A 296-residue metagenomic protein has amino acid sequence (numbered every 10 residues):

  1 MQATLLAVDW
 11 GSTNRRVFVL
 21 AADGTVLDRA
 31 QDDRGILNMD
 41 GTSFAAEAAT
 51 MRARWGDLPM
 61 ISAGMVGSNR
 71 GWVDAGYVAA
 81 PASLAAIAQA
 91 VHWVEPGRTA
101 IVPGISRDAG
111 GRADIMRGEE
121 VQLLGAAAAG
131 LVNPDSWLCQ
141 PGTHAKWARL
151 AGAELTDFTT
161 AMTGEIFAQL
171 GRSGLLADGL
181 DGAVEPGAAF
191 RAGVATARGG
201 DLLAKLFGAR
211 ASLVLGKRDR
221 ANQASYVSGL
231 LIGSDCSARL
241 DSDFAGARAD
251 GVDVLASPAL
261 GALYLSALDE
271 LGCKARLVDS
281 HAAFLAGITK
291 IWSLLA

Functional and structural regions predicted by a protein language model:
L5-D9, P59-I61, S136-Q140, D253-V254: Short glycine-aspartate micro-motif
L5-S43: Short glycine-rich, Thr/Ser-proximal phosphate-binding strand/loop in the N-terminal lobe of ATP-dependent enzymes
V8-N14, Q140-H144, T163, A256-A259: A short acidic Gly-Thr/Ser loop motif
R15, L175-A296: ATP-binding/phosphotransfer module of carbohydrate and carboxylate kinases, centering on a glycine-rich
A21-T25, E95, R149-E154: Short acidic-glycine loop/turn motifs at beta-strand connectors
T42-G56: Conserved active-site "lid/cap" helical segment
R52-A113, G152: Short beta-strand-loop/turn "lid" adjacent to the catalytic site in phosphate-handling enzymes
S106-T196: Glycine-rich phosphate-binding loop plus the immediately following alpha-helix
